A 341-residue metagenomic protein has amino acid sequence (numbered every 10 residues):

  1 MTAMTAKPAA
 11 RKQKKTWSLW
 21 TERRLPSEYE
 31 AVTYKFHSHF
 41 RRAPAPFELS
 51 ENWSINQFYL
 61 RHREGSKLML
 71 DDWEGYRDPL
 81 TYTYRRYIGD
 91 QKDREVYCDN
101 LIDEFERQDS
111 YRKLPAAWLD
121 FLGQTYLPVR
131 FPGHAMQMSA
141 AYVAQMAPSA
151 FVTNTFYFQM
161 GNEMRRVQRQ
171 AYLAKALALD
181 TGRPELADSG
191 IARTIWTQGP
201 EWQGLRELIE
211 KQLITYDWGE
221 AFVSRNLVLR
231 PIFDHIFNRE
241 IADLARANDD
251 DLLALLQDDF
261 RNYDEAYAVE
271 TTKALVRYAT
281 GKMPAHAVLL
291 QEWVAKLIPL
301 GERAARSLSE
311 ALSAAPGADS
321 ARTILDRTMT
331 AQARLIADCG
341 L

Functional and structural regions predicted by a protein language model:
M1-P132, A279-L341: Terminal targeting/low-complexity segments that flank the catalytic cores of oxidoreductases
R42-S50, A116-A147, Y216-L244: Alpha-helical bundle segments that constitute or directly flank the non-heme di-iron/ferroxidase center
E104-T125, E185-L227: Acidic/His metal-coordination segments adjacent to aromatic residues that form catalytic metal sites in metalloenzymes
A116-W196: Long, hydrophobic, well-ordered secondary-structure blocks that form the structural core and pocket-lining surfaces
V129-P132, Q159, N226, L256-D264 (+2 more regions): Amphipathic alpha-helix face/heptad-repeat signature
P132-S139, R166, E201, L205 (+4 more regions): Amphipathic, well-ordered alpha-helical segments in soluble domains
A141-T155, K175-P184, Q212-A221, R239-D259 (+2 more regions): Inter-helical turn/loop segments and adjacent helix faces that build the functional surface of alpha-helical bundle
F158-A176, I232, D259-A274, L300-R303: Alpha-helical scaffold segments in carbohydrate-active enzymes
